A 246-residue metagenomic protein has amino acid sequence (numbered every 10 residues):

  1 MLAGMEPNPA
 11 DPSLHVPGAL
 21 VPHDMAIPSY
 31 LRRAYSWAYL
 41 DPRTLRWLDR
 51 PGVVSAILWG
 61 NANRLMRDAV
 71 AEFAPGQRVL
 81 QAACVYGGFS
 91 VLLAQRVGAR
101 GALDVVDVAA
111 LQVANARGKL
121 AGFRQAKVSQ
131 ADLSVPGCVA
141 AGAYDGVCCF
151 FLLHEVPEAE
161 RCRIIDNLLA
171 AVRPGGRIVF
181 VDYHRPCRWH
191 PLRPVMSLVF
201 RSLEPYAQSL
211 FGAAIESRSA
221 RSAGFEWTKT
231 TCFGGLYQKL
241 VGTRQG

Functional and structural regions predicted by a protein language model:
M1-D49: N-terminal, positively charged/glycine-rich alpha-helical extensions of SAM-dependent methyltransferases
A56-G76, G88, L92: Conserved alpha-helix/loop element of class I SAM-dependent methyltransferases that forms part of the SAM/SAH-binding
R78-P136: Class I SAM-dependent methyltransferase SAM/SAH-binding core
G98, V156-P157, V172-P174: Helix-to-beta-strand junctions that scaffold the AdoMet/dcAdoMet cofactor pocket in Class I SAM-dependent enzymes
S134-V147: A short acidic, Gly/Pro-enriched loop at the edge of an enzyme's catalytic core that lines a small-molecule cofactor
D145-A159: A short SAM/SAH-binding and catalytic strip from SAM-dependent methyltransferases
C162-P174: A short glycine-rich, Lys/Arg-flanked "PGG" loop and its adjoining helix->strand segment in the class I
V179-A223, W227-L236: C-terminal alpha-helical "lid/dimerization" subdomain adjacent to the S-adenosyl-L-methionine
